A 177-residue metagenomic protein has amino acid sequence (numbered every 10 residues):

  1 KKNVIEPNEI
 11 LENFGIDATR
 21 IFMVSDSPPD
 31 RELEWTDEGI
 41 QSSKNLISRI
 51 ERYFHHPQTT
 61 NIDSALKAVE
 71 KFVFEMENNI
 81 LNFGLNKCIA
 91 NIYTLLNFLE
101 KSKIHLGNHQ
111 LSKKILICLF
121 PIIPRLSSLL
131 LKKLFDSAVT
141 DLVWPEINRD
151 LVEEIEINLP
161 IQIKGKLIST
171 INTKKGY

Functional and structural regions predicted by a protein language model:
K1: Catalytic cores of enzymes that engage adenine nucleotides and/or redox cofactors via long glycine-rich, Lys/Arg/His
V4: Glycine-rich phosphate/pyrophosphate-binding beta-alpha loops
P7-I171: Helix-rich, typically C-terminal accessory recognition domains appended to large enzymatic cores
T173-Y177: Glycine-rich, small/acidic residue-mixed loop/short-helix segments
